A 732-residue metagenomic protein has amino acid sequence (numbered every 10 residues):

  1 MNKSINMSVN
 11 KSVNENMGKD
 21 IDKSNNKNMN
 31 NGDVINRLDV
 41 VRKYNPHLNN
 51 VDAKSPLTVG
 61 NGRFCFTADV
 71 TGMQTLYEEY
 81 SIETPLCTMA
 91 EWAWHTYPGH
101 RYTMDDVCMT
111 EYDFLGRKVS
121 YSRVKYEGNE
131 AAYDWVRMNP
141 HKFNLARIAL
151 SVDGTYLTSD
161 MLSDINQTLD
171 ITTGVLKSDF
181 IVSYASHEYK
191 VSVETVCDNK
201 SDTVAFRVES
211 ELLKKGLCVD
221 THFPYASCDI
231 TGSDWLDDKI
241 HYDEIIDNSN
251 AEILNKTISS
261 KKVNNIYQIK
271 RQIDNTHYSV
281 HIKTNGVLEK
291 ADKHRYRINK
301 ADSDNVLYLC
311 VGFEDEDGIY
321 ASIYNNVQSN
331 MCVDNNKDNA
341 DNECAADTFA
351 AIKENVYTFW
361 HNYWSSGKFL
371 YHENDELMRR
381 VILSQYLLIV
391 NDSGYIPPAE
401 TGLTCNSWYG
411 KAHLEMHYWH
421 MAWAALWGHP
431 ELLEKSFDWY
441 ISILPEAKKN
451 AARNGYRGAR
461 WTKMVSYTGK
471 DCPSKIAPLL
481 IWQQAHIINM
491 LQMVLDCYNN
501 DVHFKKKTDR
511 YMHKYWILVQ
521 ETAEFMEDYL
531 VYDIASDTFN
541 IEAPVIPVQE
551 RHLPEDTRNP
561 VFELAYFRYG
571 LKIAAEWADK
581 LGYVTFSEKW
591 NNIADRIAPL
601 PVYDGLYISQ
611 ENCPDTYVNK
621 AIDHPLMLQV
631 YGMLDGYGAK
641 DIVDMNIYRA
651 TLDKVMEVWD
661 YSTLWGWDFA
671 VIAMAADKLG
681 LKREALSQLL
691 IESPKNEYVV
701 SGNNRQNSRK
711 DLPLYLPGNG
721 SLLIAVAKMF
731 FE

Functional and structural regions predicted by a protein language model:
K3-M7, K11, E15, K19-K27 (+3 more regions): Intrinsically disordered, low-complexity segments used as extracellular stalks/linkers and nuclear/regulatory IDRs
N30-G410, P430, Y440-P445: Acidic/polar, glycine-enriched structural segments that form the non-catalytic walls/loops of the carbohydrate-binding
Q74, E78-E79, H413-K449, G469 (+4 more regions): Active-site core of glycosidic bond-cleaving carbohydrate-active enzymes
Y184-S192, D198-T203, M493, C497-D509 (+2 more regions): A conserved hydrophobic secondary-structure block that centers on an alpha-helix together with its immediately flanking
H372, P397-W408, D496, K505-R510 (+2 more regions): Primarily short, surface-exposed interaction patches in extracytoplasmic proteins
L388-I396, K411-H413, L432, P445-N450 (+4 more regions): Secretory-pathway/luminal and periplasmic proteins that interact with or process carbohydrate-rich
I396-K411, T462-A477, E542-P560, K695-P713: Acidic/His metal-coordination segments adjacent to aromatic residues that form catalytic metal sites in metalloenzymes
E521-W577: Acidic/histidine-rich catalytic neighborhood
